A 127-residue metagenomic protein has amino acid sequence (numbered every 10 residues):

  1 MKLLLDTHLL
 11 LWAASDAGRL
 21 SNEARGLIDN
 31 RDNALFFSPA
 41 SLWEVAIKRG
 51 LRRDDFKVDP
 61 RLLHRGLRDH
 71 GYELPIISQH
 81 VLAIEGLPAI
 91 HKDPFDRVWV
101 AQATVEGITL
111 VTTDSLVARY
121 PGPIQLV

Functional and structural regions predicted by a protein language model:
M1-F37, L51-R65, E106, S115-Y120 (+1 more regions): Short, well-structured N-terminal submotif of metal-dependent ribonuclease cores
T7-H8, V45, I84, A103: Generic structural signal for small/hydrophobic residues in well-ordered secondary structure, especially within
K57, R61-H64, R68-L116, V127: Active-site neighborhoods of divalent-metal-dependent phosphate/nucleic-acid chemistry enzymes
